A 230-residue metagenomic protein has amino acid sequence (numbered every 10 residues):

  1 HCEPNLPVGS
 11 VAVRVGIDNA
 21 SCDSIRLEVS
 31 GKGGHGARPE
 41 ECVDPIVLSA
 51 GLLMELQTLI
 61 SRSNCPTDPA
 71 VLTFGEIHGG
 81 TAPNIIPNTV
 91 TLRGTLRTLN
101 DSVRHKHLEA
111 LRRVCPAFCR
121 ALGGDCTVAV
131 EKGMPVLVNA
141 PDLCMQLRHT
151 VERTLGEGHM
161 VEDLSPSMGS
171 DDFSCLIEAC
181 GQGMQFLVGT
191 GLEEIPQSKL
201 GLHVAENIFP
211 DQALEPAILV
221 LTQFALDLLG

Functional and structural regions predicted by a protein language model:
H1, H35, S49, G94 (+3 more regions): Divalent metal-coordination and catalytic microenvironments
H1-E76, G80-P87, D171: Histidine/acidic-residue-rich, glycine-tolerant segments that coordinate divalent metal ions
L27-G31, V90-T98, V128-E131: Short, hydrophobic beta-strand segments
I60-V71, R120-A129, E157-P166: Flexible, glycine/charged-enriched surface loops at secondary-structure junctions
T73-I77, C126-R148, E162-S174, E206 (+1 more regions): A short beta-alpha structural unit
P83-L108: A conserved active-site cap/scaffold subdomain adjacent to cofactor or substrate pockets
K106-P116, R148: Short amphipathic alpha-helices in soluble, non-transmembrane regions that often serve as interface/regulatory elements
V161-L228: Zn-dependent metallopeptidase/amidohydrolase metal-coordination segment
